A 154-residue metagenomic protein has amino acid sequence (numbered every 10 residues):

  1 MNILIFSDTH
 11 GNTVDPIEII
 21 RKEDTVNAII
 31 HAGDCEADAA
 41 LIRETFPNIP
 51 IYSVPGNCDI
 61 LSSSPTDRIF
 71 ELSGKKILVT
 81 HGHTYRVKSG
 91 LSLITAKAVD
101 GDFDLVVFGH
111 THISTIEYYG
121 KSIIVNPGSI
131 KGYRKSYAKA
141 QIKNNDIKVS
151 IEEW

Functional and structural regions predicted by a protein language model:
N2-I3, I17, T66, S73 (+3 more regions): Binuclear metal-dependent phosphoesterase catalytic core
N2-L72: Core catalytic region of metal-dependent phosphoesterases/phosphodiesterases, especially metallo-beta-lactamase-like
F6, T80-H81, N126-P127: Thr-Gly-centered strand-to-loop micro-motif
H10-V14, E36-A40, C58-S63, Y85-G90 (+2 more regions): Active-site environment of divalent metal-dependent phosphoester hydrolases
T25-N27, V99-D104: Structural recognition of alpha->loop->beta junctions
I30, Y52-V54, L105-V107, I123-V125: Hydrophobic/aromatic beta-strand patches that form the interior of the parallel beta-sheet core in alpha/beta enzyme
Y52, S64-H81, S89-G101: Glycine/small-residue-rich loop that forms an oxyanion/phosphate-binding "nest" at active or ligand-binding sites
